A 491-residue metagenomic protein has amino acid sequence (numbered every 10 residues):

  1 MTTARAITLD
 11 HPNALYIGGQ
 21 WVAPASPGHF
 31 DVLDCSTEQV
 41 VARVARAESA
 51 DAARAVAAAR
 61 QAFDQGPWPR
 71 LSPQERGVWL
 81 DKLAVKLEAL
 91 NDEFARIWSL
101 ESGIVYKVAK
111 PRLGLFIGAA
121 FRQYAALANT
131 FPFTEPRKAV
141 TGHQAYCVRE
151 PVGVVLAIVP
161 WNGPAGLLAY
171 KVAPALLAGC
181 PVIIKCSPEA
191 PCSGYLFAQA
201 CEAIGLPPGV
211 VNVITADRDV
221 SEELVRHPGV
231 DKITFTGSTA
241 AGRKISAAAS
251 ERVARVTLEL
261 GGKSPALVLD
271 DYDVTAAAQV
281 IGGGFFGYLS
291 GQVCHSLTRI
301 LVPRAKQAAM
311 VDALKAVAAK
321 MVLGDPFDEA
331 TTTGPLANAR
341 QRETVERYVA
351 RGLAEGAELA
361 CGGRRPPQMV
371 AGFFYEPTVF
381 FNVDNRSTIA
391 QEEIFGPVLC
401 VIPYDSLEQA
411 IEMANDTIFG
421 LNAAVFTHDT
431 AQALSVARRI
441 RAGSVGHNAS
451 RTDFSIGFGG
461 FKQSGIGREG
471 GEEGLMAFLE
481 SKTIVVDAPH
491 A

Functional and structural regions predicted by a protein language model:
M1-V44, E75-V78, K82, F131-I158 (+3 more regions): Terminal low-complexity tails and localization/encapsulation signals of metabolic enzymes
E38, R76, W98, G179 (+8 more regions): Residue-level signal for inorganic ion chemistry
Q39-R43, V230, L267, V322 (+4 more regions): Conserved C-terminal structural/oligomerization subdomain of aldehyde/semialdehyde dehydrogenase
V41-A47, D64-W68, L156-A157, A266-L269 (+5 more regions): Short, well-ordered beta-strand elements within core beta-sheets of diverse protein domains
A50-A53, A57, G77-D92, Y106-F131: Long amphipathic alpha-helix in the N-terminal Rossmann-like dinucleotide-binding domain of NAD(P)-dependent
F63, P67, A84-N91, A95 (+19 more regions): Structural signal for hydrophobic packing residues in well-ordered secondary-structure cores of soluble enzyme domains
F133-A276, Y404: Rossmann-like NAD(P) dinucleotide-binding subdomain of oxidoreductase/dehydrogenase enzymes
A240-D384, H447, H490: ALDH superfamily catalytic-core signature
